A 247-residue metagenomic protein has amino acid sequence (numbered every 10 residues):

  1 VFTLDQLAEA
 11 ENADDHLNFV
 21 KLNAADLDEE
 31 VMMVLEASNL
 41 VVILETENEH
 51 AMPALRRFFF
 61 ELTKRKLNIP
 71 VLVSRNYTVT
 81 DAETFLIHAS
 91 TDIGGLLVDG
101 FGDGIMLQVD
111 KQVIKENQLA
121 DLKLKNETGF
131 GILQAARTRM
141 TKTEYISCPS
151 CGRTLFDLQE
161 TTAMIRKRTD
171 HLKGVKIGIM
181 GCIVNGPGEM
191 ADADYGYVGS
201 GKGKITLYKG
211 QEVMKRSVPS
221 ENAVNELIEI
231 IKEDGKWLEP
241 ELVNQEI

Functional and structural regions predicted by a protein language model:
F2-L172, K176-I179: Catalytic alpha/beta core domains of metabolic enzymes, predominantly
N48, P70, V79-T80, V184-N185 (+2 more regions): Domain-level signal for soluble alpha/beta catalytic cores
A82-E83, T206-G210: Short, charged, surface-exposed secondary-structure boundary motifs
L96, C148, C182, M190 (+1 more regions): Conserved, mostly hydrophobic/aromatic
V184-D192, G201: A C-terminal functional module that forms or caps the active site or interfaces directly with catalytic machinery
G201-I205, E212-K236: Beta-strand/loop-dominated core regions that host nucleotide or nucleotide-derived cofactor-binding catalytic loops
G203, L207, W237-I247: Radical SAM enzyme core and accessory elements
